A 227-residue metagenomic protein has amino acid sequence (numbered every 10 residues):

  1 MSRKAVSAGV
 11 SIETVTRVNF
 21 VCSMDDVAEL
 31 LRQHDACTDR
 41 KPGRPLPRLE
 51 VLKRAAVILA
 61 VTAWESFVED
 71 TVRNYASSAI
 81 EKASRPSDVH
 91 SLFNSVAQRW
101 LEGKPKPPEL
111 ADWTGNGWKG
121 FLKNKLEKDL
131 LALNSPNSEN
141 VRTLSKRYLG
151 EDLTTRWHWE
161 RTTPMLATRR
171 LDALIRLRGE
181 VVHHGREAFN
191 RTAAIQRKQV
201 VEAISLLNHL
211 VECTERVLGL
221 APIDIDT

Functional and structural regions predicted by a protein language model:
M1-I58, V72-Y75, E81-K82, P86-S91: Charged alpha-helical initiation segments
R3-A36, E151-T227: Polyanionic, low-complexity intrinsically disordered segments
G9, E13, F20-S23, E65 (+6 more regions): Intrinsic-disorder-associated interaction segments
R40, R44-P47, A83-R99, R191-A194 (+4 more regions): Solvent-exposed, non-transmembrane amphipathic alpha-helical segments
L46, E50-K53, P107, N140 (+2 more regions): Generic hydrophobic-segment detector
K53-A60, W64, V68, V72 (+2 more regions): Short runs of predominantly hydrophobic/aromatic residues within well-ordered alpha helices that form helix-helix
L59-A60, F67, T71-T162: Helix-loop junctions and short alpha-helical segments
